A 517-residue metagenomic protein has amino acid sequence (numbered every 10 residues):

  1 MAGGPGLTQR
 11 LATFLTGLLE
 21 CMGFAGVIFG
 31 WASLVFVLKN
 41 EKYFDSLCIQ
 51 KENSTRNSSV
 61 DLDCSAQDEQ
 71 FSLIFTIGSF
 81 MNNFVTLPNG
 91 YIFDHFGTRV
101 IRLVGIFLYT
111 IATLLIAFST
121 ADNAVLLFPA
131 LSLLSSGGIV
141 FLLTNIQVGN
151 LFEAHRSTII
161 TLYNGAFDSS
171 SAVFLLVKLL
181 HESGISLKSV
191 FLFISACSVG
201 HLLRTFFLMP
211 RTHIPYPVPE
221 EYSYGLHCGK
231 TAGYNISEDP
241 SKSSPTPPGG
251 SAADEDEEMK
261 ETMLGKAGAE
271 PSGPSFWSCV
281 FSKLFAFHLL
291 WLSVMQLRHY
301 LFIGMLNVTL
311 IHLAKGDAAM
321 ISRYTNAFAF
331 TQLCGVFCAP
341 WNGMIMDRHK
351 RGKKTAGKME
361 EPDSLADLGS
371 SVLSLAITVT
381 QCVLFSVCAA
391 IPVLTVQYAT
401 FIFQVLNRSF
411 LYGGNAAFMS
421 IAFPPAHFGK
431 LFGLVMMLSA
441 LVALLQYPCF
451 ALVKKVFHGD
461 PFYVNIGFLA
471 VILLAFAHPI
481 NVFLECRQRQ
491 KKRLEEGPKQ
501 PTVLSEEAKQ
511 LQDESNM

Functional and structural regions predicted by a protein language model:
M1-D68, R211, E261-F287: Cytosolic juxtamembrane N-terminal segment immediately preceding the first transmembrane helix of multi-pass
V27-L38, E270, F276-G343, Y412-A416 (+1 more regions): Extracytoplasmic gate region of multi-pass secondary transporters
N57-D61, L73-Y91, A172, N326-M344 (+1 more regions): Central cavity-lining transmembrane alpha-helices of secondary-active solute carriers, predominantly the Major
F107-A121, T380-P392: C-terminal ends and interior cores of transmembrane alpha-helices in multi-pass membrane transporters/permeases
A112, A124-F141, V396-F410: Hydrophobic core of transmembrane alpha-helices in multi-pass small-molecule transporters, especially MFS/SLC-type
L134, F141-L143, N150-T205, F328-P340 (+2 more regions): Glycine-rich segments within core transmembrane alpha-helices of 12-TM secondary carriers
M209-L284, L290, L301, A356-P362 (+1 more regions): Long, low-complexity inter-transmembrane loops of multi-pass membrane transporters
M346, K353-N415: C-terminal transmembrane helical hairpin of 12-TM major facilitator-type secondary transporters
